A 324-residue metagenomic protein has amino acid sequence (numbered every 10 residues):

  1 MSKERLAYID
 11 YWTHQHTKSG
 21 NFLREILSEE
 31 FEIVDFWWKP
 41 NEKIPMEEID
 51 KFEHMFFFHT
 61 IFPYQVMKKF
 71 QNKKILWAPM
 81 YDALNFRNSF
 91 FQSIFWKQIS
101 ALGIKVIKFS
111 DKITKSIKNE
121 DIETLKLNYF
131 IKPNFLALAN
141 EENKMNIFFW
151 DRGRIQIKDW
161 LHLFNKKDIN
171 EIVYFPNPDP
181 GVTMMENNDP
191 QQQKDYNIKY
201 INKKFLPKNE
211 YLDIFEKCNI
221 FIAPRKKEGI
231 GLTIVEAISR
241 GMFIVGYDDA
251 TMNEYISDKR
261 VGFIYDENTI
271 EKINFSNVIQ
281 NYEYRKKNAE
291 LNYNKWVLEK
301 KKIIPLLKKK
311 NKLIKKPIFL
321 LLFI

Functional and structural regions predicted by a protein language model:
M1-I61, D249, I264: N-terminal pre-catalytic "stem/leader" segment of glycosyltransferase-like enzymes
H54-F56, K69-F86, I107: Active-site proximal beta-strand in glycosyltransferases
D82-A83, N88-V106: Membrane-proximal helix-turn-helix segments that form the acceptor-binding/catalytic region of lipid-linked
P133-N134, E141-K194, I198: Conserved catalytic-core segment of nucleotide-activated headgroup transferases in glycan assembly
L212, V235-S239, N253-E254: Short alpha-helical segment that forms part of, or immediately flanks, the ligand-binding pocket in carbohydrate-active
K226: Aromatic "clamp/platform" in nucleotide-sugar-dependent glycosyltransferases that forms part of the donor/acceptor
F243-G246: Short hydrophobic beta-strand element within catalytic cores of glycosyltransferases and related nucleotide-activated
E267-F319: A charged, aromatic-enriched C-terminal amphipathic alpha-helix characteristic of glycosyltransferases across folds
